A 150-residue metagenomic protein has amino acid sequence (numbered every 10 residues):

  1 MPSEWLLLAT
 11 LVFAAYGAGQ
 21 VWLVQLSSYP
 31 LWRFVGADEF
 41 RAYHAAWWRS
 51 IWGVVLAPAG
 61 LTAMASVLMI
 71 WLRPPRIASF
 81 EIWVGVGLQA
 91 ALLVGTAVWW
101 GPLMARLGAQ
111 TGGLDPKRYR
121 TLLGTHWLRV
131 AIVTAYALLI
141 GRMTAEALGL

Functional and structural regions predicted by a protein language model:
S3-L61, G108-R120: Interfacial loop at the N-terminal end of multi-pass membrane proteins
V55-M69, R129-L138: Core segments of transmembrane alpha-helices that mediate helix-helix packing or line hydrophobic substrate/ligand
L68-A90, E146: Transmembrane helix-loop-helix
A90-V98: Mid-bilayer segments of alpha-helical transmembrane spans in multi-pass integral membrane proteins that mediate
P102-I132: Interfacial loop-to-transmembrane junctions
G141-L150: Juxtamembrane boundary at the C-terminal end of a transmembrane helix
